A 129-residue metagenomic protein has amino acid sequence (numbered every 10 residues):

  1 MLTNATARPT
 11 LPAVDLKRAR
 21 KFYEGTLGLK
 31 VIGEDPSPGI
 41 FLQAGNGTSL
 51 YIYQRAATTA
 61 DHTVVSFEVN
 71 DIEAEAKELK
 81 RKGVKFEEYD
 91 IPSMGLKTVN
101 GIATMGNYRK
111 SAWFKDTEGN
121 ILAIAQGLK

Functional and structural regions predicted by a protein language model:
M1-L2, A76-K129: Vicinal oxygen chelate
M1-R20, T63-V65, A125-K129: N-terminal beta-strand motif that seeds the catalytic metal site of vicinal oxygen chelate
L2-T6, V14, S37-L50: C-terminal "cap" of GNAT-fold acetyltransferases
T10, K30-P36, I91-S93, Q126: Conserved catalytic-core motifs of GNAT/GCN5-like acyltransferases
D15-L16, V69-E73: Helix N-cap motif at beta-to-alpha junctions
K17-K30: Amphipathic alpha-helical segments
E24, I40-F41, S93: A generic "structured core" feature
S49, S66, S111-W113: Short hydrophobic/aromatic beta-strand element in the GNAT-like acyltransferase core that lines or flanks the acyl-donor
